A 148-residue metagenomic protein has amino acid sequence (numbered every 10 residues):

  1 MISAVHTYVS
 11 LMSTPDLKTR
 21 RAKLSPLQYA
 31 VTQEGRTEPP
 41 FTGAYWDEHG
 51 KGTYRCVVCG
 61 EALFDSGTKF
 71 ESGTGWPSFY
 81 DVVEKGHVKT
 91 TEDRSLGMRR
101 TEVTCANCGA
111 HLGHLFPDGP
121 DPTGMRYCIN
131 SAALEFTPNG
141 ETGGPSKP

Functional and structural regions predicted by a protein language model:
I2-L11: Short, Lys/Arg-enriched N-terminal segments with co-localized hydrophobic residues within the first ~10-30 amino acids
S13-P148: A short Gly-Trp-Pro
